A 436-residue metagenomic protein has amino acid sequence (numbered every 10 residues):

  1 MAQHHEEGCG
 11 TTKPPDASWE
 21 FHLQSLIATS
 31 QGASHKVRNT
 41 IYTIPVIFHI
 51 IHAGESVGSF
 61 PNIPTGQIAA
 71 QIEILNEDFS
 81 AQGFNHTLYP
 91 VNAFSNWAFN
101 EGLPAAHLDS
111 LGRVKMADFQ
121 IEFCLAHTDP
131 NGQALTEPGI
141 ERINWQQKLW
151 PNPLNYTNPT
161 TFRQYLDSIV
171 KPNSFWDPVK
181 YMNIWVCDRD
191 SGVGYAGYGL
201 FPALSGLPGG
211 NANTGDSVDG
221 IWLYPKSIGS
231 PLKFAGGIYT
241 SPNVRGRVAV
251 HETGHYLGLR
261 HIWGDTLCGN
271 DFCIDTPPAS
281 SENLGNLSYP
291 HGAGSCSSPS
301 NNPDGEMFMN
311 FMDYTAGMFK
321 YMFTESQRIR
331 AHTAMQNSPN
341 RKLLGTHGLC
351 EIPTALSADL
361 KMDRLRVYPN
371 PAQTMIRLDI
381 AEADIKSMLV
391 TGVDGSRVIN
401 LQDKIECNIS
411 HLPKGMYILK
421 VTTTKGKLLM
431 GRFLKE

Functional and structural regions predicted by a protein language model:
M1-A2, L343-L344, L378: Disordered, low-complexity tails and leader-like regions
M1-I41, F79: N-terminal zymogen propeptides
T12-P15, S300, T354, L389 (+1 more regions): Extracellular/secretory pathway and lumenal proteins
T40, V46-D129, E141-V250, Y256-L356: Extracellular (secreted or membrane-anchored) zinc-dependent metallopeptidases, primarily metzincins but also closely
G132-G139: Extended, solvent-exposed regions of the mature portions of secreted/cell-surface glycoproteins
S357-E436: C-terminal outer-membrane/trafficking sorting elements
